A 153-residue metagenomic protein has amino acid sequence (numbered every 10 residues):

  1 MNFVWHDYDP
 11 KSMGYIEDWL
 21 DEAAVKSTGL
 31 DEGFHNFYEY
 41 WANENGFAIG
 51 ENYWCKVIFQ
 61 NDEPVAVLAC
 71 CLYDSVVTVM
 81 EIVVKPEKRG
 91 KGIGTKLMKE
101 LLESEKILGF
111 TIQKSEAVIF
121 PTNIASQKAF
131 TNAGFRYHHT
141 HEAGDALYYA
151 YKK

Functional and structural regions predicted by a protein language model:
N2-F3: Extreme N-terminal starter segment of soluble prokaryotic enzymes
D7-M80, K85-E87, S104, H141: Acetyl-CoA-dependent GNAT
C55, K91, T95, S115 (+1 more regions): Accessory recognition modules or surfaces
S75, N123, A143-L147: Short acidic/glycine-enriched loop/turn segments that link adjacent beta-strands
V84, G90-E105, K128-N132: Conserved acetyl-CoA-binding loop-helix of GNAT-fold acetyltransferases
R89, S115-Q127: Conserved beta-strand-loop-alpha-helix junction that forms the acyl-donor binding cleft
E105-I119: Conserved GNAT acetyl-CoA-binding A-motif
E116-V118, T131-Y151: Conserved catalytic-core motifs of GNAT/GCN5-like acyltransferases
